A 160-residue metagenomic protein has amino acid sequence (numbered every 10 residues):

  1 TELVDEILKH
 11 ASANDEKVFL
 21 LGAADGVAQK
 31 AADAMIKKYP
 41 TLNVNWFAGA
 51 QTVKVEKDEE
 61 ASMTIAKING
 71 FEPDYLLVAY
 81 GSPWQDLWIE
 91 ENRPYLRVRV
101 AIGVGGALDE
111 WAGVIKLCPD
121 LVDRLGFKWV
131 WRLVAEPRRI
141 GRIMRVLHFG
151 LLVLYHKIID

Functional and structural regions predicted by a protein language model:
T1-K67, F71: Conserved beta-alpha
L21-G22, A79, G103-G105: Short beta-strand segments
A32, D86-Y95: Short Gly/Thr/Asp-enriched flexible loops that form oxyanion-binding sites at enzyme active sites
K37-K38, S62-M63, P94-L96, L117-V122: Short, hinge-like loop/turn segments at secondary-structure boundaries
G49-V55, R97-A135: Short, flexible loop segments at boundaries between secondary-structure elements
I68, E72-L77, G81-S82, V98: Proline-aspartate-enriched helix->loop->beta-strand connector
Y80-Q85, A107: Short glycine-rich anion-binding loops that position phosphate/pyrophosphate groups of nucleotides and phosphorylated
L117-D160: A transmembrane-helix-recognition feature enriched in membrane-embedded lipid enzymes and envelope glyco-/phospholipid
